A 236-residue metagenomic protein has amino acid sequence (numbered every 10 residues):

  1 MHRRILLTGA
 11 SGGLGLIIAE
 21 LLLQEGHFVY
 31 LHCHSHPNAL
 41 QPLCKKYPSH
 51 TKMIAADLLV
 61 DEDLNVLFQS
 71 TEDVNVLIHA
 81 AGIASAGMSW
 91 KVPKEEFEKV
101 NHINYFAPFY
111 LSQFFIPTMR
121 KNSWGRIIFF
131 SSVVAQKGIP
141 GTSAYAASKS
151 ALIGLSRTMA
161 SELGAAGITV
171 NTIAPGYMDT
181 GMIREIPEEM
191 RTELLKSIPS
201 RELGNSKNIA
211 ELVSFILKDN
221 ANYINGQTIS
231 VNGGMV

Functional and structural regions predicted by a protein language model:
S11-G12: Conserved glycine-rich cofactor-binding loop
E25-L40: Conserved glycine-rich Rossmann-like NAD(P)H-binding loop of the short-chain dehydrogenase/reductase
M88-S89, P93-N101, I183, L194: Substrate-binding pocket helix/loop in short-chain dehydrogenase/reductase
S112, S148, S156: Active-site helix of classical SDR
W124, E202-V231: C-terminal substrate-recognition "lid" of short-chain dehydrogenase/reductases
S132: Residue(s) in the substrate-gating loop at a strand-loop-helix junction that position the organic substrate next
G164, T169, I224-G226: Short, small/polar-rich loop/turn modules that mediate ligand/substrate recognition or access, typified
